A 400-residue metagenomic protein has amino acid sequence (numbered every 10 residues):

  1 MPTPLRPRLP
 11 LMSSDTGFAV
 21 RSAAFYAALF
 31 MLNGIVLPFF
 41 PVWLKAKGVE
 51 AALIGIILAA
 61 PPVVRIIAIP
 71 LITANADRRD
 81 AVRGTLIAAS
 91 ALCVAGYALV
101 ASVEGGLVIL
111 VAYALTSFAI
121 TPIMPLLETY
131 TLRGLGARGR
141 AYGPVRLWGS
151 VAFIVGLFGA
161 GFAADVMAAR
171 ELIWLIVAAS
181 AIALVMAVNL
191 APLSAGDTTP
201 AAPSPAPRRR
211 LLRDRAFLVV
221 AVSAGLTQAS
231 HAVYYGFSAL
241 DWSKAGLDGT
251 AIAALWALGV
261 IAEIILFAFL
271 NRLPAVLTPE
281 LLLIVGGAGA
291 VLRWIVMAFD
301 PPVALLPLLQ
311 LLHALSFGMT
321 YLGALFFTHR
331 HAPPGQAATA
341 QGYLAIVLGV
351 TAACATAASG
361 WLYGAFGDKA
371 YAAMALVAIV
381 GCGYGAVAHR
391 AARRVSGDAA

Functional and structural regions predicted by a protein language model:
L5-T16, L190-L226: Juxtamembrane intracellular "pre-TM" segments in multi-pass secondary transporters
S13-P62, F217-L255: Helix-loop boundary and gating motifs at the non-cytosolic
A27, G96-Y97, G106-M124, G225 (+1 more regions): Hydrophobic core of transmembrane alpha-helices in multi-pass small-molecule transporters, especially MFS/SLC-type
I66-A81, A164-D165, I265-T278, Y363-G364: Helix-to-loop junctions at the C-terminal end of transmembrane segments in multipass secondary transporters
G84-A98, L281-V296: Structural signature of the two symmetry-related core transmembrane helices
Y113-W148: Cytoplasmic helix-loop-helix junction between adjacent transmembrane helices in 12-TM secondary transporters
L172-N189, A370-A388: Symmetry-related core transmembrane helices of the 12-TM Major Facilitator Superfamily/SLC fold
A338-F366: A late C-terminal transmembrane helix in Major Facilitator Superfamily
